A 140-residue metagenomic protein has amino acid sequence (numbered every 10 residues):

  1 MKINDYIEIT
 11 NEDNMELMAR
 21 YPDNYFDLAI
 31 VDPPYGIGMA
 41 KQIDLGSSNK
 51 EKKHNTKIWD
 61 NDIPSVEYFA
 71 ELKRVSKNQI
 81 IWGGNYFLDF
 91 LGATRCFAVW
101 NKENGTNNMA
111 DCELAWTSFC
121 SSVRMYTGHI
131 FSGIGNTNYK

Functional and structural regions predicted by a protein language model:
M1-L28: SAM-dependent nucleic-acid methyltransferase catalytic core
A19-V31, Y35, M39-H54, K73-K140: Class I S-adenosyl-L-methionine
K52-V66: A short acidic, glycine-rich active-site loop that binds or catalyzes chemistry on phosphate/adenosine moieties
D62-N78: A short glycine-rich, Lys/Arg-flanked "PGG" loop and its adjoining helix->strand segment in the class I
